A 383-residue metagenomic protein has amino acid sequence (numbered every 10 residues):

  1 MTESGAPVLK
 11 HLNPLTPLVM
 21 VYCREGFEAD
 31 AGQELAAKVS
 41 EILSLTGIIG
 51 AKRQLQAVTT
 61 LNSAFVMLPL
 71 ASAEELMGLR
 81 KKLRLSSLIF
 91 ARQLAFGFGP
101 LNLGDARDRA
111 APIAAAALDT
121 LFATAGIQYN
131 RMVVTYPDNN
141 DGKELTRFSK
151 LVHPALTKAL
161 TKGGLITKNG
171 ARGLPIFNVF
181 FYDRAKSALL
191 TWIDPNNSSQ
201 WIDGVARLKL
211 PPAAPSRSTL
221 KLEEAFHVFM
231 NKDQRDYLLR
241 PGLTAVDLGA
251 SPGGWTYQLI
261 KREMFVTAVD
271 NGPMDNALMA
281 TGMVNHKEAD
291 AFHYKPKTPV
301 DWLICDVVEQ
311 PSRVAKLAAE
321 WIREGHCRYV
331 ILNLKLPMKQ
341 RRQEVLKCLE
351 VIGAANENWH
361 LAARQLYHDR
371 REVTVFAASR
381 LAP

Functional and structural regions predicted by a protein language model:
M1-P383: SAM-dependent transferase fold signal centered on methyltransferase-like domains, encompassing both Class I
